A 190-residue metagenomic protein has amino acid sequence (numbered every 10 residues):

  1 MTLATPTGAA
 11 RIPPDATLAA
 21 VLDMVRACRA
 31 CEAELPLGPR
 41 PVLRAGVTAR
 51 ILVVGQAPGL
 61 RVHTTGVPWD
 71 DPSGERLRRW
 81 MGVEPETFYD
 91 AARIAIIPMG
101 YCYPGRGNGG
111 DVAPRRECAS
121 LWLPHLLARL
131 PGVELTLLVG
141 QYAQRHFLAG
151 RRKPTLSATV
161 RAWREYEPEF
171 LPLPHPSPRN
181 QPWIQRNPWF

Functional and structural regions predicted by a protein language model:
T2-F190: A polyanion-binding, active-site-adjacent surface
